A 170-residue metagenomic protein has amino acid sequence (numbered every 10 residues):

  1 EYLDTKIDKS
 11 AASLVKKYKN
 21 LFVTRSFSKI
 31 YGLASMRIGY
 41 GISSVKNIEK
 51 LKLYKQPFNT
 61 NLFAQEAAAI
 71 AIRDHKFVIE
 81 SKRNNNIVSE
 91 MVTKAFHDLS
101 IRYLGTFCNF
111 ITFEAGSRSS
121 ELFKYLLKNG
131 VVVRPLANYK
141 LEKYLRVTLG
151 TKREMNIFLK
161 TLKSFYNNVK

Functional and structural regions predicted by a protein language model:
Y2-I30: Active-site pre-lysine segment of PLP-dependent enzymes
S10-K17, M91, A95-L99, Y125 (+1 more regions): Alpha-helical structural signal in soluble globular domains
N20-H97, I101-L104: PLP-dependent aminotransferase class I/II
S35, F107-C108, K140-K143: Short acidic/glycine-enriched loop/turn segments that link adjacent beta-strands
I42, T112-E114, T148-G150: Short hydrophobic/aromatic beta-strand micro-patches that form the beta-sheet surface supporting nucleotide- or nucleic
N85-N86, K94-N129, L145: Conserved PLP-binding catalytic core of the aspartate aminotransferase-like
Y125-N129, R134, N138-K170: PLP-dependent enzyme catalytic core of the Aspartate aminotransferase-like
